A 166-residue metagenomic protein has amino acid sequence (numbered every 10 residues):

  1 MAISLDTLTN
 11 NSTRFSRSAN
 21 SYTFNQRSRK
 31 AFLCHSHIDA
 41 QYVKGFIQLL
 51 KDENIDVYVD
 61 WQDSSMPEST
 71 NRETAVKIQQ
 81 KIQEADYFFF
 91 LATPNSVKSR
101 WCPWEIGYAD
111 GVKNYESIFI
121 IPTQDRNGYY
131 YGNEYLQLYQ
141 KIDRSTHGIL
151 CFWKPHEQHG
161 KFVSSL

Functional and structural regions predicted by a protein language model:
M1-A85, S164-L166: Conserved N-terminal substructure of TIR/SEFIR domains
M1-N25, Q124-L166: C-terminal interaction surface of TIR/SEFIR-family domains
Y58, F119-P122: A structural signal for short, well-ordered beta-strand segments and their strand-loop junctions that often border
D63, P94-N95, I121-Y129: Short beta-alpha junction loops
P94-V112: Conserved TIR/SEFIR loop-to-helix hotspot centered on a Trp-containing motif with a nearby acidic residue
V112-F119: A short helix->loop->beta-strand "cap" motif at the edges of active sites that frequently abuts
